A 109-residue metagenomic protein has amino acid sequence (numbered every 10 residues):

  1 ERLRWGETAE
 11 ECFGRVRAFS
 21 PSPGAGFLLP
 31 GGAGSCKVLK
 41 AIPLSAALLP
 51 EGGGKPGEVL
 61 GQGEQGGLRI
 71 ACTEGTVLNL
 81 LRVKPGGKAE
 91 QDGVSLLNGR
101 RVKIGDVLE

Functional and structural regions predicted by a protein language model:
R2: Oxyanion-binding "anion nests"
W5-E109: An anion-binding loop in the catalytic cleft
